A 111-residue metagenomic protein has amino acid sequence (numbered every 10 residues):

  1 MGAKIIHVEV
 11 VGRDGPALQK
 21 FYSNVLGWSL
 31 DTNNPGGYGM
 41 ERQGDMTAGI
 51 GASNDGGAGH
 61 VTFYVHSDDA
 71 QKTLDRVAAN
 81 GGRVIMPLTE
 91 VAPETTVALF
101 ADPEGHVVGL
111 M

Functional and structural regions predicted by a protein language model:
M1-Q19, V61-F63: N-terminal beta-strand motif that seeds the catalytic metal site of vicinal oxygen chelate
G2-K4, D55-H60, V91-A92: Short glycine-enriched loop/turn motifs at secondary-structure junctions
V10, N80-M111: Vicinal oxygen chelate
P16-V25, A98: Conserved active-site alpha-helix within GNAT-family acetyltransferase domains
L18-Y22, V77, G105: Conserved active-site tyrosine of GNAT-family acetyltransferases
L26-N33, R83-P87: Short secondary-structure junctions
W28-H60, V107-M111: Conserved short beta-strand elements that form part of the metal-binding/catalytic scaffold of enzyme active sites
G59-G81, I85: Mid-chain, well-packed structural core segment of small domains
